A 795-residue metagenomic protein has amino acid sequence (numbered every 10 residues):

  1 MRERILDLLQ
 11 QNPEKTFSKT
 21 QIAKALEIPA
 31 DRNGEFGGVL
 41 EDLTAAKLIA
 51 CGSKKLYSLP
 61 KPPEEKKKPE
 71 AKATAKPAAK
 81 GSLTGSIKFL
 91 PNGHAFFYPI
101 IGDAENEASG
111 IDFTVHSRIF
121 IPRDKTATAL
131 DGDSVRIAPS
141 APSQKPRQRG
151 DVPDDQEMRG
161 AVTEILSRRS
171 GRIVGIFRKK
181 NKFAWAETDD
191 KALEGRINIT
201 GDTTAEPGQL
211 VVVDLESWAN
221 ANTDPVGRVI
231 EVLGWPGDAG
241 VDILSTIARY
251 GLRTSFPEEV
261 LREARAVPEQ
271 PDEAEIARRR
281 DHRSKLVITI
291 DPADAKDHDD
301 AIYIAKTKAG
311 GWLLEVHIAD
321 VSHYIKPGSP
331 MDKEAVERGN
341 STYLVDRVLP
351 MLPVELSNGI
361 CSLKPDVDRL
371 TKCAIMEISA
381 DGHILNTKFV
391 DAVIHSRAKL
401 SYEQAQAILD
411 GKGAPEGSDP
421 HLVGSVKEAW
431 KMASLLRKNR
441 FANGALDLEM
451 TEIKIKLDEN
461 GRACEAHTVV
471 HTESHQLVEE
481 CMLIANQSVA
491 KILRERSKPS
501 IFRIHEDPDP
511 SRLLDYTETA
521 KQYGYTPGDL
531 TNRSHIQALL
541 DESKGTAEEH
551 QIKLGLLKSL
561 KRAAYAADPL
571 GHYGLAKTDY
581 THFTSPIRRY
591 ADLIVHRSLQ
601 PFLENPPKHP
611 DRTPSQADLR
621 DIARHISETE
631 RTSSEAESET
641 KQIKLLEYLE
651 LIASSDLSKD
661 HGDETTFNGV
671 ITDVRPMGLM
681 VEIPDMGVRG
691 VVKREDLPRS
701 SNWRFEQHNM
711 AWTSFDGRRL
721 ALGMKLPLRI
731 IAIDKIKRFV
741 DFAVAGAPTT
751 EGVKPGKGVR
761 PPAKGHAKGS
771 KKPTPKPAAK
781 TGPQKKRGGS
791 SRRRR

Functional and structural regions predicted by a protein language model:
M1-E315, S322-D368, K399, Q404-A407 (+2 more regions): Charge-lined substrate channels and their catalytic hotspots, especially those that engage the 3′ end of RNA
L8, N12, A25, P29 (+25 more regions): Conserved, well-folded catalytic cores of nucleic-acid-processing and energy-transducing macromolecular machines
K19-Q21, L244, E258-R262, R280-R283 (+9 more regions): Short coil/turn segments at secondary-structure boundaries
P99-D103, A141, D189-A192, S217 (+9 more regions): A short beta-strand motif that forms part of the nucleic acid-binding face of small beta-barrel RNA-binding folds
A141-S143, S217-N220, W235, V321-H323 (+6 more regions): Conserved nucleotide-binding/hydrolysis micro-motifs of P-loop NTPases
V212-D214, H282-T289, A293-A309, A429-N443 (+3 more regions): Phosphate-interacting basic helix/loop segments used at nucleotide- and nucleic-acid interfaces
L215, P225, D291, K296-P510 (+2 more regions): Feature marking long nucleic-acid-engaging regions of large polymerase/nuclease enzymes
S488, E506, P510-S511, K521-R795: Structured C-terminal cores of nucleic-acid metabolism proteins
